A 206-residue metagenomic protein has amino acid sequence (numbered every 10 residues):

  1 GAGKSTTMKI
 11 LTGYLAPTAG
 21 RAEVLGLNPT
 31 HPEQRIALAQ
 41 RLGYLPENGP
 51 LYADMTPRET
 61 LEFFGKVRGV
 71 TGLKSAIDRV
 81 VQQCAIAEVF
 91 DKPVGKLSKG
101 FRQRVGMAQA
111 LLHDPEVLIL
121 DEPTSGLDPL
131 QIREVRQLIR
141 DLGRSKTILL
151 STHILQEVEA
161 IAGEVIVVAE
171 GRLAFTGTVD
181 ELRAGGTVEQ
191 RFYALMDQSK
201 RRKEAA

Functional and structural regions predicted by a protein language model:
T12: Helix-to-loop junction immediately C-terminal to a conserved catalytic motif
G20-H31, A37-L38, G177: Conserved ABC transporter NBD signature motif
E62, K66-V89: Conserved ABC ATPase "signature" region
L112-E116, S145: A short, proline-enriched helix->beta-strand linker immediately N-terminal to the Walker B motif in ABC-type P-loop
L118-E122: Catalytic Walker B motif of ABC-type/P-loop ATPase nucleotide-binding domains
I132-R144: Helical segment within the ABC ATPase nucleotide-binding domain
V158-A160: A short, surface-exposed alpha-helical micro-motif characterized by mixed small hydrophobic and charged/polar residues
